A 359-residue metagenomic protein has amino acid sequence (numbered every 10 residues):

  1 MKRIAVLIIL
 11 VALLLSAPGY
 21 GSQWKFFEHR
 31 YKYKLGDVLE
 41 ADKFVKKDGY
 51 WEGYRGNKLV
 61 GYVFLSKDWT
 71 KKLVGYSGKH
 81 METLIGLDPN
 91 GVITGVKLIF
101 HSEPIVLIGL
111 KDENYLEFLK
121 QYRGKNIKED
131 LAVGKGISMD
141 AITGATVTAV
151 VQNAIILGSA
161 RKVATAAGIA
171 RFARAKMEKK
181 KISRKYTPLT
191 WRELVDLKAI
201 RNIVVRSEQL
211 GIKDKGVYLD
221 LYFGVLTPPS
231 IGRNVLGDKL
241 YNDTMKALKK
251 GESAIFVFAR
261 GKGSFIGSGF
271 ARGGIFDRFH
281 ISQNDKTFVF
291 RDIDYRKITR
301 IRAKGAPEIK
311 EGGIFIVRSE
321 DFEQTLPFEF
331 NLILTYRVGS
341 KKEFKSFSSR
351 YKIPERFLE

Functional and structural regions predicted by a protein language model:
K2-I8: Sec-dependent signal peptide recognition, specifically the positively charged N-region followed immediately by
I8-S16: Bacterial N-terminal signal peptides
G19-E359: Flexible, solvent-exposed loop/hinge segments and secondary-structure transition points
